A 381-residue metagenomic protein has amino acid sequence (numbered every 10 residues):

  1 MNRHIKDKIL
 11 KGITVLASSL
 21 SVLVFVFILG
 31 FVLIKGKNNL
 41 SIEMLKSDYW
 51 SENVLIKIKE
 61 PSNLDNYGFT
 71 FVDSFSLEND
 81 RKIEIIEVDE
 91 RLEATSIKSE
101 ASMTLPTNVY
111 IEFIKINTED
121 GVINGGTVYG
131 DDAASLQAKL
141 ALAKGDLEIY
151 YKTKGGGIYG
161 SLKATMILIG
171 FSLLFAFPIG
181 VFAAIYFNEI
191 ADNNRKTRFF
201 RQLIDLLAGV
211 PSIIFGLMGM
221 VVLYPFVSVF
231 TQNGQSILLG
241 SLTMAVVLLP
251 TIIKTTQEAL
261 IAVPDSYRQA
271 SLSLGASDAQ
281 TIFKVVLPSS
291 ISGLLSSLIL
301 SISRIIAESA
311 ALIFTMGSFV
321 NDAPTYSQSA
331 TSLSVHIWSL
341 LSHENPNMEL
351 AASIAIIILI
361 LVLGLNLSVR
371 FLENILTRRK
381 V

Functional and structural regions predicted by a protein language model:
R3, S172-I204, P225, R370-I375: Transmembrane-helix boundary motif in ABC transporter permease subunits
L20, G155-Y186, L298: Transmembrane alpha-helix signature in integral membrane proteins
E60-D120: PDZ/PDZ-like domain segments forming the peptide/carboxylate-binding groove, activating on the N-terminal beta-strands
K152, D205-M244: Generic hydrophobic transmembrane alpha-helix motif, especially the helices
L173, T255, D278-F314: Transmembrane alpha-helices
P211, L274-G275, P288: Glycine/proline-centered hinge or cleavage motifs at structural transition points of membrane proteins
Q257-I261, D265, L272, I299 (+1 more regions): C-terminal transmembrane helix and the adjacent membrane-cytosol boundary/short C-terminal tail of inner/organellar
L312-L359: Interhelical loop and adjacent transmembrane-helix boundary motif in polytopic membrane transport permeases
